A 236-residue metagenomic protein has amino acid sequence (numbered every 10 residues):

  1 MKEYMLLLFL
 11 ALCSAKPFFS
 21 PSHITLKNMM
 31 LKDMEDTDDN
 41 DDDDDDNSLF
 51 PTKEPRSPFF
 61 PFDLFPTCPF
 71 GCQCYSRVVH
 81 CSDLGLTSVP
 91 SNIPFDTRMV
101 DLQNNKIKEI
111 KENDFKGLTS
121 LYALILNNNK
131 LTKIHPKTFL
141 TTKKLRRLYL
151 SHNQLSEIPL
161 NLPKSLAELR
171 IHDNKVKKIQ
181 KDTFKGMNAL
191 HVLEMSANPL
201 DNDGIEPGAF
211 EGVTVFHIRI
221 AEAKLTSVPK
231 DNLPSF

Functional and structural regions predicted by a protein language model:
M1-Y75: Terminal targeting and flexible regions in eukaryotic proteins, enriched in but not limited to LRR-containing proteins
Y4-L6, K16-F18, V213-R219, A223 (+1 more regions): C-terminal capping region of solenoid repeat domains
K32, T37, V213-F216, K224-L225 (+1 more regions): Extracellular/luminal ectodomains of secreted and membrane glycoproteins with large N-terminal domains
Q73-D114, L118-A123: LRR N-terminal entry segment and analogous cap-like coil->beta motifs
V78, M99, E109, S120-A123 (+7 more regions): Conserved LRR concave beta-strand detector
L84, L102-N105, L126-N129, L150-N153 (+3 more regions): Consensus "Asn ladder" position of solenoid repeat domains
T87, K108, L131-T132, L155-S156 (+6 more regions): Leucine-rich repeat
S91-P94, N113-G117, P136-T142, P159-S165 (+3 more regions): A structural signal for leucine-rich repeat
